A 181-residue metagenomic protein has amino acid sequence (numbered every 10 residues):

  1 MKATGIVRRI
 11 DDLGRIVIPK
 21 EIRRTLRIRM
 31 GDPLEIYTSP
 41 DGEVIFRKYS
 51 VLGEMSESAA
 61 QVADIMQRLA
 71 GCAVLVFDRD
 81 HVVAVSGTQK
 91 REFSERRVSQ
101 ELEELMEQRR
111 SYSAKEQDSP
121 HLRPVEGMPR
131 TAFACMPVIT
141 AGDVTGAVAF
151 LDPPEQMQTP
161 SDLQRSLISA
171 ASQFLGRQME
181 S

Functional and structural regions predicted by a protein language model:
M1, I28, I65-R68, V125-R130: Short loop/turn motifs at secondary-structure junctions and domain boundaries
V7-V85: Intrinsically disordered, low-complexity terminal regulatory regions
S56, A60-I65, V98, L102-E103 (+1 more regions): Juxtadomain coupling helices with adjacent low-complexity linkers
A63-V125: Structured interaction and signal-relay segments at domain junctions
A132-I139: A short, aliphatic-rich beta-strand micro-motif
